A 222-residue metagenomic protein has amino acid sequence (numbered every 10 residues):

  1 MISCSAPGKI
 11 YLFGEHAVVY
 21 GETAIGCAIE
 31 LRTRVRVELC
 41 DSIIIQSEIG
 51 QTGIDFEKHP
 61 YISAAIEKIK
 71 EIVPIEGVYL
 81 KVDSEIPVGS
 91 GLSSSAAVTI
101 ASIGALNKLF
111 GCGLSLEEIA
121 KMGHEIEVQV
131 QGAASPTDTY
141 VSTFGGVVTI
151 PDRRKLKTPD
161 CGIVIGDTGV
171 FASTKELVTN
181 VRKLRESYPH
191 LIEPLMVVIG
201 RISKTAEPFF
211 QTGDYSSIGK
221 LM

Functional and structural regions predicted by a protein language model:
M1-P7, Y11, V18, R34-P74 (+3 more regions): C-terminal nucleotide
H16, I49, S84-I86: Short, histidine-centered active-site or binding-site loop motifs used for metal coordination, general acid-base
V19-G21, G89: Short, solvent-exposed loop/turn segments at secondary-structure junctions
A24-A28: Short Gly/Pro-enriched turn/cap motifs at secondary-structure boundaries
I29-L31, L92-L114: DPxDG-like acidic metal-binding loop motif
V78-S90: Short pre-catalytic strand/loop immediately N-terminal to key active-site residues, enriched for Gly-Thr
S93-S94, S135, V141: Active-site nucleophile and cofactor-binding loops and adjacent substrate-binding regions of central metabolic enzymes
